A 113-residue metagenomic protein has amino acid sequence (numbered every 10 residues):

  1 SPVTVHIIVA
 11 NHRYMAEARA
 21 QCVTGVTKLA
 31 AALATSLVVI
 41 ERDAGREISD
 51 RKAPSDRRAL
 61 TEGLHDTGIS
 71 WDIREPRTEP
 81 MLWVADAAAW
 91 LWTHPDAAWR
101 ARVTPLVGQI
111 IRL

Functional and structural regions predicted by a protein language model:
S1-L113: Phosphate-ester processing/binding pockets and catalytic centers
